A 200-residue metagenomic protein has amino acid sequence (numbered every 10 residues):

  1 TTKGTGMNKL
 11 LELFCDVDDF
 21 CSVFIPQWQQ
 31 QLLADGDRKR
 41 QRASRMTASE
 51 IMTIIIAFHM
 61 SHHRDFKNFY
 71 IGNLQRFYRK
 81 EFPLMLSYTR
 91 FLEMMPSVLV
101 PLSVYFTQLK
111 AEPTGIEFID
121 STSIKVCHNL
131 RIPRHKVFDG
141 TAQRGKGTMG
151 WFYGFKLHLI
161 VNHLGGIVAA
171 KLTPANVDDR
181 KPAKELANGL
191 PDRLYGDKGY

Functional and structural regions predicted by a protein language model:
T1-Y200: Short alpha-helical elements
